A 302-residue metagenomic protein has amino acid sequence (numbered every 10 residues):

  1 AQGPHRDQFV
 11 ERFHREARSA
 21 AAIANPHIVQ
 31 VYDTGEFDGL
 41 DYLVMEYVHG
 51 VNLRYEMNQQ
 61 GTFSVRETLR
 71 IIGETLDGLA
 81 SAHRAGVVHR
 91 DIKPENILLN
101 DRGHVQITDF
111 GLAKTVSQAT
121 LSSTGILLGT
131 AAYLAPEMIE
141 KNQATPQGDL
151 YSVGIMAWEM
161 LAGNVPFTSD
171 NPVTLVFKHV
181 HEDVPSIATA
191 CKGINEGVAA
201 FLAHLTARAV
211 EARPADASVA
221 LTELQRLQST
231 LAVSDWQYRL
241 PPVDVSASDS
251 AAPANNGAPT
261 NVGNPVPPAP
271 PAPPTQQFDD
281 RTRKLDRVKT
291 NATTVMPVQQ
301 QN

Functional and structural regions predicted by a protein language model:
A1-A22: AlphaC helix of the eukaryotic protein kinase fold
T34: Activation-segment/catalytic-loop signature of the eukaryotic protein kinase fold
D38-N52, E56: Conserved short submotifs of the Hanks-type protein kinase catalytic core that shape the nucleotide-binding pocket
I71-I72: Activation segment signature within eukaryotic-like protein kinase domains
T75-V87: Protein kinase catalytic-loop region centered on the HRD/HxD motif
A132-D235: C-terminal lobe helix-coil module of Hanks-type protein kinase domains
E211-T293: Juxtacatalytic C-terminal regulatory tail of Ser/Thr protein kinases
